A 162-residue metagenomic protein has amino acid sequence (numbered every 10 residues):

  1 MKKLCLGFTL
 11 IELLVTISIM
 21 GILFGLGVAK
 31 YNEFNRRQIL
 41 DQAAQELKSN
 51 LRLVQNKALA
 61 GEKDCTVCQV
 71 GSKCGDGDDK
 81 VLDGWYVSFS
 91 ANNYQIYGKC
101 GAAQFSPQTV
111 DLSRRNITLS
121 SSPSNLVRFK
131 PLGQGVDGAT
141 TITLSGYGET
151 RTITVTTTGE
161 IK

Functional and structural regions predicted by a protein language model:
M1-N32: N-terminal single-pass transmembrane signal-anchor helix
C5, K99-G101, P131, G146 (+1 more regions): Short, ordered coil/turn segments that flank beta-strands lining enzyme active or ligand-binding pockets
V28, N50, T158: ATP/adenylate-binding site constellation spanning eukaryotic-like Ser/Thr protein kinases, ABC-transporter
E33-T66: Membrane-proximal N-terminal amphipathic helix
N35, P123, P131-G133, T157: Short, well-ordered turn and helix-capping elements at secondary-structure junctions
T66-R128, T152: Type IV pilin-like appendage domain
G133-K162: Low-complexity, S/T/G/P-rich flexible repeat/linker segments used as non-globular hinges and stalks within
